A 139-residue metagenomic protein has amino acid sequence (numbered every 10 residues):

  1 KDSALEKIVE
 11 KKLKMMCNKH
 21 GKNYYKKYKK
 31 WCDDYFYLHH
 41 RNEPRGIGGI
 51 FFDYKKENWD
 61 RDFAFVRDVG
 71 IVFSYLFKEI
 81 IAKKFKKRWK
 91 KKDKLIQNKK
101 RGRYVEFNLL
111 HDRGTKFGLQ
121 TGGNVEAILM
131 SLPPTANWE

Functional and structural regions predicted by a protein language model:
K1-A4, Y54-F65, R113-T115: A generic structural motif
K1-W31, E139: Compact, glycine/acidic-enriched structural inserts
I8-K11, N23, A64, D68-Y75 (+3 more regions): Generic recognition of stable, solvent-exposed alpha-helical segments in well-folded globular domains
N18-K29, H39-E43, I71-R88: Secondary-structure boundary elements
K19-W31, G46-E57, A64, D68: Active-site acidic/histidine clusters and adjacent loop/turn architecture that either coordinate catalytic ions
C32-K56, Y104, L109: Aromatic/basic-lined ligand-recognition segments that form π-stacking hydrophobic pockets flanked by Lys/Arg to engage
W59-V105, K116: Extended, compositionally biased non-globular segments
R103-E139: C-terminal structured interaction module
